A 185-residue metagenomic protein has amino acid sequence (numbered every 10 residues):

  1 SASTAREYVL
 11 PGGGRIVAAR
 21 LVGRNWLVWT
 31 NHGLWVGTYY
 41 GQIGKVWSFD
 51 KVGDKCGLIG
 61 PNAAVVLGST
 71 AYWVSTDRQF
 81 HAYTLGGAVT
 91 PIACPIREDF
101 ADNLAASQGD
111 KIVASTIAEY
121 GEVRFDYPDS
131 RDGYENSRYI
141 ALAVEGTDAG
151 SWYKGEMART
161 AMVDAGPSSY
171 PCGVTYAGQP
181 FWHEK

Functional and structural regions predicted by a protein language model:
A2-P11: A short helix->beta-strand "capping" segment at the edge of beta-propeller domains
P11-K185: Beta-sheet-dominated scaffold domains
